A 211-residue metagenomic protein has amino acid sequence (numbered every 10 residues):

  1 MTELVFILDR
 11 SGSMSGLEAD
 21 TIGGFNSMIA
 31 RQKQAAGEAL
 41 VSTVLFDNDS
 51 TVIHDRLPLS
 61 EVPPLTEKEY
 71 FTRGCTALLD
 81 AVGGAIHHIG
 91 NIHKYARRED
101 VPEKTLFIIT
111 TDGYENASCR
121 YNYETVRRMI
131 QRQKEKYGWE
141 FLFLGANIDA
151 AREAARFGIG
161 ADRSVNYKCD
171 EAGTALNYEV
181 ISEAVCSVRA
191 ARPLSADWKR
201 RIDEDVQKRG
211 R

Functional and structural regions predicted by a protein language model:
M1-R211: Acidic, low-complexity intrinsically disordered regions
